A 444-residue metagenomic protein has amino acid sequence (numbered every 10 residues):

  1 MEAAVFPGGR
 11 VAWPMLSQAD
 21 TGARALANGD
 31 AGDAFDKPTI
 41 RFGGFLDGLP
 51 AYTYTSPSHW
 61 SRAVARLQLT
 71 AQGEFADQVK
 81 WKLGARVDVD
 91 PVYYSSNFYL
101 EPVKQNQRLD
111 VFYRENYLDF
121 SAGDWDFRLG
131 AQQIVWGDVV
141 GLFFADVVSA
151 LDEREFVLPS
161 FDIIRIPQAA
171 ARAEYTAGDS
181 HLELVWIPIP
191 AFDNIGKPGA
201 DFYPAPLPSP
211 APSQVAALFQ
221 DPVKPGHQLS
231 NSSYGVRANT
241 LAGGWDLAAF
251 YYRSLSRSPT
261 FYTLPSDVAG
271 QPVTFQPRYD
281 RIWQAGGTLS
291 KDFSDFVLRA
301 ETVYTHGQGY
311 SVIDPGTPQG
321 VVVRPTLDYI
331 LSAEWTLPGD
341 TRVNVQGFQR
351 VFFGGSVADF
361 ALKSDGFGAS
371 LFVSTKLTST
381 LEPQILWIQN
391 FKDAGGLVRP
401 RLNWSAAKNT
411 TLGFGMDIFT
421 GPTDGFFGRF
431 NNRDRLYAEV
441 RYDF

Functional and structural regions predicted by a protein language model:
M1-K80, G84, P91-Y93, V103-Q105 (+3 more regions): N-terminal periplasmic/intermembrane-space "pro-region" immediately following the signal or transit peptide
P38, H59-A65, L109-R114, R165-A169 (+7 more regions): Residues that define the transmembrane beta-barrel architecture of outer-membrane proteins
G48-Y54, V87-P91, A122-D124, Q133-V135 (+11 more regions): Transmembrane beta-strands of outer-membrane beta-barrel pores
L67-G73, E115-F120, A171-Y175, V236-T240 (+8 more regions): Residues on the lipid-exposed face of transmembrane beta-strands in outer-membrane beta-barrel proteins
F75-P204, G243, G421: Outer membrane beta-barrel
Q78-W81, W125-F127, D179-L182, G244-L247 (+4 more regions): Repeated loop/turn-to-beta-strand initiation elements of outer-membrane beta-barrel proteins
Y252, S290-I388: Detector for outer-membrane/organellar transmembrane beta-barrel domains, recognizing the amphipathic beta-strand
N409-T411, G415-I418, F430-F444: Outer-membrane beta-barrel "beta-signal"
